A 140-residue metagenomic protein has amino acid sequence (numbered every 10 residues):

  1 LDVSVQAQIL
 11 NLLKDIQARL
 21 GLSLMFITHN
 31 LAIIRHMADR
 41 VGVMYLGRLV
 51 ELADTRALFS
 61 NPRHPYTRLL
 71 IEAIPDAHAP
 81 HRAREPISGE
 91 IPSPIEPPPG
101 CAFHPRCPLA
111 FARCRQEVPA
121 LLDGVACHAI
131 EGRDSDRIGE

Functional and structural regions predicted by a protein language model:
L1-A83: P-loop NTP-binding/switch modules centered on Walker-like glycine-rich loops
L52-E140: Short catalytic/signature loops enriched in Gly
